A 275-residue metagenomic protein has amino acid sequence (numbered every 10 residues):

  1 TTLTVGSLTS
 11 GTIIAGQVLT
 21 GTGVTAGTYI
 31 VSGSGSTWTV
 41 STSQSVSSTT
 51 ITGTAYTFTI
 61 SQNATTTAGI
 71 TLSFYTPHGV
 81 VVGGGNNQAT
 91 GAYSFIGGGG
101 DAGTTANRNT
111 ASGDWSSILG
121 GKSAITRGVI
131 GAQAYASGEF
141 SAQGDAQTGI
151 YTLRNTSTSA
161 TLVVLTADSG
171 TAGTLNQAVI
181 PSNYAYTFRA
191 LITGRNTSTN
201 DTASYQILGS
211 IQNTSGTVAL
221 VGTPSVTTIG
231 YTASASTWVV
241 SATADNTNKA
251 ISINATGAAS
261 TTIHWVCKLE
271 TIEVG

Functional and structural regions predicted by a protein language model:
T1-T76: Small/polar beta-strand repeat architecture
T2-L3, L8, T66, A142-Y186 (+2 more regions): Surface-exposed ligand/attachment interfaces on beta-rich extracellular proteins
Q17, T28, I70, Y186-F188 (+1 more regions): Short beta-strand/loop motifs in extracellular/secreted proteins, especially within beta-sandwich accessory domains
G21-G23, T42, Q62, A190-S198 (+1 more regions): Short acidic, glycine-rich loop/turn motifs
S73-G170: Glycine- and small/polar-enriched repetitive beta-structure motifs of secreted/surface proteins
Y205-I211, C267-L269: Extended low-complexity, serine/threonine- and proline-enriched intrinsically disordered segments
A258-G275: C-terminal interaction-tip segments
